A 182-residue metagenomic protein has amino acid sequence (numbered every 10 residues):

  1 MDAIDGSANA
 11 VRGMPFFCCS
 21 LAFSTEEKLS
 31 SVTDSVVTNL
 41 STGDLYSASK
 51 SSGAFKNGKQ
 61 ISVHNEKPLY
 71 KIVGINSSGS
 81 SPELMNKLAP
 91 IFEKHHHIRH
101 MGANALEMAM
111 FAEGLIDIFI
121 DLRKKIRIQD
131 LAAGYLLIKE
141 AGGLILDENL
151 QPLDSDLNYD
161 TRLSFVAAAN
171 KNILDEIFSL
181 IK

Functional and structural regions predicted by a protein language model:
M1-S51: DPxDG-like acidic metal-binding loop motif
S24-E27, S41, K50-G53, S78 (+2 more regions): Short loop segments at secondary-structure junctions
K56-N57: Structural motif
V63-K182: An extended, acidic
